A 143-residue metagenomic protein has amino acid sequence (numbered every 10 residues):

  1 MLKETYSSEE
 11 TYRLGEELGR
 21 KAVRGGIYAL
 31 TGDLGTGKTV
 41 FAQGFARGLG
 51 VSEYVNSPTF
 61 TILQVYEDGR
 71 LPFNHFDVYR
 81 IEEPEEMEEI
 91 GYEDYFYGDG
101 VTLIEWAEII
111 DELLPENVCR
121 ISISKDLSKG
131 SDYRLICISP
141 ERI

Functional and structural regions predicted by a protein language model:
M1, R47, E82-M87, E93-I143: Short phosphate-coordinating micro-motif centered on Lys-Gly-acidic
M1-G15: N-terminal pre-Walker A segment at the start of P-loop NTPase domains
G19-G25: Phosphate-binding P-loop
Y28-L30: Hydrophobic anchor at the beta1->P-loop junction of P-loop NTPases
D33: P-loop (Walker A) phosphate-binding loop of NTP-binding proteins
K38: Conserved lysine of the Walker
V51-Y66: Short beta-strand-centered segment that lines the nucleotide-binding/catalytic pocket of NTP-utilizing
